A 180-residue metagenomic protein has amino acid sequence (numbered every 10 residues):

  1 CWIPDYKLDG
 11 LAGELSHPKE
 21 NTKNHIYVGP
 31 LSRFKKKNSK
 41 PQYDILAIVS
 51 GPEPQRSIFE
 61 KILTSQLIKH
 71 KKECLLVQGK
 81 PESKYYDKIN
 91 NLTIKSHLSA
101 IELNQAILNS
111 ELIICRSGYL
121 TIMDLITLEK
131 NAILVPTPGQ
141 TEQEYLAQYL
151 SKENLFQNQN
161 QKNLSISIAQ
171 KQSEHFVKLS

Functional and structural regions predicted by a protein language model:
C1-Y27: Active-site-proximal region of nucleotide-activated glycan assembly enzymes, centered on histidine/acidic-rich loops
D5, S50, G118: Short glycine-/small-residue-rich Rossmann-like dinucleotide-binding loops
Y6, K80-E82, P138: Residues in the short beta-alpha loop(s) of Rossmann-like NAD(P)-binding domains
S16-H17, G29-L112, I122: Donor-nucleotide binding loops and adjacent catalytic segments primarily of GT-B fold Leloir glycosyltransferases
T22-K23, K71-K72, K130: A short helix->loop->beta-strand "cap" motif at the edges of active sites that frequently abuts
I26-G29, I94-H97, L155-L164: Short acidic-hydrophobic, aromatic-tinged amphipathic segments that line or gate anion-handling sites
L103-Y145: A donor-sugar binding/catalytic signature common to diverse glycosyltransferases and related nucleotide-sugar
T127-H175: Nucleotide-sugar donor-binding patch of glycosyltransferase catalytic domains
